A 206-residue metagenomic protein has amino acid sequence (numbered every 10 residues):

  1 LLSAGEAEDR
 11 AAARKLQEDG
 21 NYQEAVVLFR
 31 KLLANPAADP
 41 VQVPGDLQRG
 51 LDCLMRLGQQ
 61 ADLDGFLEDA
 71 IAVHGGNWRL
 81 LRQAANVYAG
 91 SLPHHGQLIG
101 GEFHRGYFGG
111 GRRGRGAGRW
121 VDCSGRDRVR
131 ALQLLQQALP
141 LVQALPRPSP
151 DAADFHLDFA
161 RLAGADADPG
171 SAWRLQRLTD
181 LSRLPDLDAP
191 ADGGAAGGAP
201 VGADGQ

Functional and structural regions predicted by a protein language model:
G5-Q206: Extracytoplasmic/secretory-pathway proteins
